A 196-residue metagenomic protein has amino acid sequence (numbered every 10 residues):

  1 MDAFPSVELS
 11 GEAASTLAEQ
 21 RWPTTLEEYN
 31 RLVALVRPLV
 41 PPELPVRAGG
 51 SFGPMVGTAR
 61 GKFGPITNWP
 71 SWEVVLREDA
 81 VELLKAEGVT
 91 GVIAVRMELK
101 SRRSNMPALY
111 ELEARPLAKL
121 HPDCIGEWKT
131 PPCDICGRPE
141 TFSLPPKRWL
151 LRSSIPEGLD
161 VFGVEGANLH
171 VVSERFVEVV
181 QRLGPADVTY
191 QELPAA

Functional and structural regions predicted by a protein language model:
M1-A196: Phosphate/anion-contacting hairpin/loop surfaces
